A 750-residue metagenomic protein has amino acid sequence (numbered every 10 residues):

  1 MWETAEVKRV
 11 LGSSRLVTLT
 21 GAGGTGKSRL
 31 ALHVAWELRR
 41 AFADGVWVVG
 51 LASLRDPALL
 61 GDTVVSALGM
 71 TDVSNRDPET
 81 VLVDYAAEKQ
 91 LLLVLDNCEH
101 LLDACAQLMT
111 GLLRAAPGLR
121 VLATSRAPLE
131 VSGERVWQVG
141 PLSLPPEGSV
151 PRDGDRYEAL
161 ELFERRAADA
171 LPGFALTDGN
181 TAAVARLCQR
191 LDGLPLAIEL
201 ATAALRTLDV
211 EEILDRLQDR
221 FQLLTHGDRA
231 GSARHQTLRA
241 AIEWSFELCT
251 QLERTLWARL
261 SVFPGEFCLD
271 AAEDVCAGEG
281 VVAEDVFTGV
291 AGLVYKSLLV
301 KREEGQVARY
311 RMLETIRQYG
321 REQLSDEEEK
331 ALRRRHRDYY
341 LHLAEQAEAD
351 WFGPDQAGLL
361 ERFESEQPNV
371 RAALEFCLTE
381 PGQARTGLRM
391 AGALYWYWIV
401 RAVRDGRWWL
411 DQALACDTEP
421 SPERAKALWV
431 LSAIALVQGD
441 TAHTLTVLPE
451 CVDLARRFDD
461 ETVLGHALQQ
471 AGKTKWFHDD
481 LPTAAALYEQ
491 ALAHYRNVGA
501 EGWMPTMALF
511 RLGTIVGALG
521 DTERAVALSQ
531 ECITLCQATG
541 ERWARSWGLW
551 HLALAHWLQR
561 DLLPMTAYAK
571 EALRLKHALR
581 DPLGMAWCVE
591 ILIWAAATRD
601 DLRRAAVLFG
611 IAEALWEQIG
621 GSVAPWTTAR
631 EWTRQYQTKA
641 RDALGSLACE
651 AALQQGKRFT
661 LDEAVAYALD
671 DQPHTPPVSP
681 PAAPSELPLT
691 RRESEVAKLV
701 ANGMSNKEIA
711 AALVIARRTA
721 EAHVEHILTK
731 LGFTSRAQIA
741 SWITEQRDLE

Functional and structural regions predicted by a protein language model:
M1-R404, W408-Q412, L583, E590-I591 (+2 more regions): Aliphatic-rich helical/repeat scaffold segments used for oligomerization and domain docking
L144-D153, L661-S694, D748-E750: Intrinsically disordered or compositionally simple regulatory linkers and C-terminal tails in signal-transduction
C377, Y397, D417, A435 (+11 more regions): Eukaryotic all-alpha helical interaction scaffolds
E380-P381, D417-P420, D453-D460, A493-E501 (+5 more regions): Short coil/turn linkers that connect adjacent helices within long alpha-helical scaffolds, especially alpha-solenoid
L388-A402, E423-T441, T462-D480, W503-D521 (+5 more regions): Tandem amphipathic alpha-helical repeat scaffolds
L602-G620: TPR/TPR-like (Sel1-like) alpha-helical repeat modules
V678-E750: Helix-turn-helix DNA-binding segment
